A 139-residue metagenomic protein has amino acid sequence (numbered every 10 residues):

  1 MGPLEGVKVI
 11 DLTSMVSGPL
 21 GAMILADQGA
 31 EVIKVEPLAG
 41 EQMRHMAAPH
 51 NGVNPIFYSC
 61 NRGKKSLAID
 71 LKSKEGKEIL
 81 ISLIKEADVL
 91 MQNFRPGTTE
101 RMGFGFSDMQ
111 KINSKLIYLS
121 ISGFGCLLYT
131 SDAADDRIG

Functional and structural regions predicted by a protein language model:
M1-S131: N-terminal helix-loop segment corresponding to the beta1-alpha1 unit of nucleotide/adenylate-binding folds
Y129-G139: Single conserved hydrophobic/aromatic residue that forms the stacking wall/gate of nucleotide- or nucleobase-binding
